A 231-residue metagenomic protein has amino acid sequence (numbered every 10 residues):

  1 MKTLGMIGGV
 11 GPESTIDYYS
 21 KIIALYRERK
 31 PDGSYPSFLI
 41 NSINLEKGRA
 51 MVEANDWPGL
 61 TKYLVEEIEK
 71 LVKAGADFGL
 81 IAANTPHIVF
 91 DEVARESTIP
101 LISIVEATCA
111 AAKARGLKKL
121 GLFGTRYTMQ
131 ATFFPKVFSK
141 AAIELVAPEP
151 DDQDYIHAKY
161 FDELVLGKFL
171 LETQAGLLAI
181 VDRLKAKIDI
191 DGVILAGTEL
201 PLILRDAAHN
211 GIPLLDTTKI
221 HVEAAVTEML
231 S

Functional and structural regions predicted by a protein language model:
M1-S231: Non-catalytic structural scaffold of enzyme domains
